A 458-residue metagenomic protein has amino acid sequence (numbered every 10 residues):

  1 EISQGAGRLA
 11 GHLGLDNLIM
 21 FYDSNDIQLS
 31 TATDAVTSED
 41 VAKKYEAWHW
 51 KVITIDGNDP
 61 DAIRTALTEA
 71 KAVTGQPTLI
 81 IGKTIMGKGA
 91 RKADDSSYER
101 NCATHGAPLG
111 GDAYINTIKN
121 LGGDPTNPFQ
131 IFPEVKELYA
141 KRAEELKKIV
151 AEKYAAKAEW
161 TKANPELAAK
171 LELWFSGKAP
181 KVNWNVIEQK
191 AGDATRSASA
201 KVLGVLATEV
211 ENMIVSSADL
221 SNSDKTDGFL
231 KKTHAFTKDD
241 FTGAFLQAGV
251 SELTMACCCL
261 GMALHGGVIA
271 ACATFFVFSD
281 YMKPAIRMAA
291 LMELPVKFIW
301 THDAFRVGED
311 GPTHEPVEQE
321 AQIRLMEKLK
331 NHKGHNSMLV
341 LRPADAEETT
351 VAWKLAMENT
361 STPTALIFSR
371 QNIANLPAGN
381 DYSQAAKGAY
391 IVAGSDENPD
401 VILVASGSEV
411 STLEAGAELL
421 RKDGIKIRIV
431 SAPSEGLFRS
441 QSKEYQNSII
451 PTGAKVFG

Functional and structural regions predicted by a protein language model:
E1-G5, L253-C257, D280-K283, V410-E414: Short glycine/serine/threonine-rich phosphate/pyrophosphate-binding segments that cradle anionic phosphate groups
S3-Q130, R306-H335, L339-V340, T349 (+1 more regions): Thiamine diphosphate
K136-I367, N372-A374, S442, N447-I449: Thiamine diphosphate
